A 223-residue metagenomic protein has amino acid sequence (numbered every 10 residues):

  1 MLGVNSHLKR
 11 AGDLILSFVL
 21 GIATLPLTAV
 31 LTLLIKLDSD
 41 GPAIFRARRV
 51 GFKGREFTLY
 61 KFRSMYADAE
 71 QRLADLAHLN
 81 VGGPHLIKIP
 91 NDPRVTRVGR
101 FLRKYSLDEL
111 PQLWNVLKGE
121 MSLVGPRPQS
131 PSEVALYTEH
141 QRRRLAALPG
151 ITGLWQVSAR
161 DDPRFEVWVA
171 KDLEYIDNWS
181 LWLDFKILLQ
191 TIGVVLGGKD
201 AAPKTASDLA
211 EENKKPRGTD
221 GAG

Functional and structural regions predicted by a protein language model:
L2-Q71, L181, I187-G223: A hydrophobic, helix-centered structural microdomain
G3-H7, P90, R94, Q129: Juxtamembrane loop-helix boundary motifs flanking transmembrane segments in multi-pass membrane proteins
P42, L110-G223: Hydrophobic structural segments characteristic of membrane proteins
F45-P93, T152-A170: Short, glycine-rich, amphipathic interfacial segments at transmembrane boundaries or analogous
